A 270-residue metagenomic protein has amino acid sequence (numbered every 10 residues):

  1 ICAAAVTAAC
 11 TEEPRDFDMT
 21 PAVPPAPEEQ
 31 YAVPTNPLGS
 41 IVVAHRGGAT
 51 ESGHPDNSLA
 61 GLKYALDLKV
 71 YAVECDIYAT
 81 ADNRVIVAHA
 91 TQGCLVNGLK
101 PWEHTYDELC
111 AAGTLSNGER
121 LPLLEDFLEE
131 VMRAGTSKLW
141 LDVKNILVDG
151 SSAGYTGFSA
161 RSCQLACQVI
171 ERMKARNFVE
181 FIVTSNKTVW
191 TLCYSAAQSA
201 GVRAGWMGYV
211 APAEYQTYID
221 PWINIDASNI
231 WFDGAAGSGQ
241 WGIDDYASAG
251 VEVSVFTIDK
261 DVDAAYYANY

Functional and structural regions predicted by a protein language model:
I1-A8: Sec-dependent bacterial lipoprotein signal peptides
C10-Y270: Phosphate-group recognition and catalysis centered on beta-loop-alpha active-site segments
